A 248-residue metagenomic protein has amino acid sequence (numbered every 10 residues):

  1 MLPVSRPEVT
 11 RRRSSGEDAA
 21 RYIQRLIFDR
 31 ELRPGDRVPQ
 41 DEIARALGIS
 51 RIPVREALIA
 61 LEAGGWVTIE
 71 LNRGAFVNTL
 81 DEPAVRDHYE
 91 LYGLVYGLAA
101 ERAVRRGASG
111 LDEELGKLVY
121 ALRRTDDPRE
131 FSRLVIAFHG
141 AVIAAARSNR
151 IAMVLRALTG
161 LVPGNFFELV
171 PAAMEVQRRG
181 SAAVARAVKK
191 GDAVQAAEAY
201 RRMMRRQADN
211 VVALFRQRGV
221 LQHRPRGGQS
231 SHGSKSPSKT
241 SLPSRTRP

Functional and structural regions predicted by a protein language model:
M1-R105, V212-P248: Short linear motifs at protein or domain termini
E8, S14, S50, R55-E56 (+12 more regions): Short leucine-rich amphipathic alpha-helices used at interfaces
E17, E82, G93, D112-G116 (+1 more regions): Amphipathic alpha-helical repeat elements characteristic of tetratricopeptide repeat
F28, V104, R147, K189-K190: Residues at helix-coil transition
V104-A108, A173: Short coil/turn segments
A108-E168, Q177-A187, Q195-Q207: Conserved amphipathic alpha-helical segments that form helical-bundle/coiled-coil interaction surfaces
Y120, F167-P248: C-terminal all-alpha effector/ligand-binding and dimerization domain of prokaryotic HTH-type transcriptional repressors
